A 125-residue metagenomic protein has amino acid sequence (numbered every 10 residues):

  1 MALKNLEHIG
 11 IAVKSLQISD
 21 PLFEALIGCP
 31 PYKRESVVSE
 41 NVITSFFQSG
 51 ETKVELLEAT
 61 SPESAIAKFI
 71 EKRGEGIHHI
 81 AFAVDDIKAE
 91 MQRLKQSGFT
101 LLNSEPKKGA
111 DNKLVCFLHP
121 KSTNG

Functional and structural regions predicted by a protein language model:
M1-D20, E75-V84: N-terminal beta-strand motif that seeds the catalytic metal site of vicinal oxygen chelate
A2, S45-F46, F82, M91-G125: Vicinal oxygen chelate
N5-E7, Q17, I27-P30, E51: The feature marks the first
S19-E24, F47, L94: Conserved active-site tyrosine of GNAT-family acetyltransferases
A25-Y32, F99-L102: Short Pro/Gly-enriched beta-strand edge/turn motifs at strand-loop
P30-E71, D111-G125: Conserved short beta-strand elements that form part of the metal-binding/catalytic scaffold of enzyme active sites
R73-G74, I87-Q92: Long, charged/polar, surface-exposed segments that mediate recognition or autoinhibition
